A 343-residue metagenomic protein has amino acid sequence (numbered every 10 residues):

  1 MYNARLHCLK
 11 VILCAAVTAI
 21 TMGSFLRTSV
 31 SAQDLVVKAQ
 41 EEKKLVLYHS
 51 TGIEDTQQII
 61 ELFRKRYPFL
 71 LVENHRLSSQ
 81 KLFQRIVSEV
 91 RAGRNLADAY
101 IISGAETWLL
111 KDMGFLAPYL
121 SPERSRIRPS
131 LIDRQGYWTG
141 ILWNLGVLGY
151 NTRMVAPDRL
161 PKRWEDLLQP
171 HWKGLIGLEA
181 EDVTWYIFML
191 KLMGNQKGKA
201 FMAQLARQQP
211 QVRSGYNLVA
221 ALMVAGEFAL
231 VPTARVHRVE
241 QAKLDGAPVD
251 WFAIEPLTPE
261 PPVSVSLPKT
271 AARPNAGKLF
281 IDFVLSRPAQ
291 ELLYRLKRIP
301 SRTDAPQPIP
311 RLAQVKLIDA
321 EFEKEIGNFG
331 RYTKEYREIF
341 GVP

Functional and structural regions predicted by a protein language model:
K10-S24: Bacterial N-terminal signal peptides
Q33, V46-E61, V72-V90, R94-E227: Extracytoplasmic ligand-binding site segments that recognize negatively charged/polar headgroups
I59, K197, F201-Q204, V263 (+2 more regions): Short amphipathic alpha-helical coupling segments at ligand-binding clamshell hinges and other catalytic/signaling
A105-L109, A229-P248: A ligand-binding cleft/hinge motif common to bilobed small-molecule-binding domains
P129, N144, M202-A206, P210-R213 (+3 more regions): Periplasmic-binding protein-like
G149-M154, L190-L192, P261-R273, L292-L293: A bilobed periplasmic-binding-protein/Venus flytrap-type ligand-binding module shared by bacterial periplasmic
W172-E181, F283-P306: Periplasmic-binding protein-like
P308-P343: Extracellular/periplasmic bilobal clamshell ligand-binding domains
